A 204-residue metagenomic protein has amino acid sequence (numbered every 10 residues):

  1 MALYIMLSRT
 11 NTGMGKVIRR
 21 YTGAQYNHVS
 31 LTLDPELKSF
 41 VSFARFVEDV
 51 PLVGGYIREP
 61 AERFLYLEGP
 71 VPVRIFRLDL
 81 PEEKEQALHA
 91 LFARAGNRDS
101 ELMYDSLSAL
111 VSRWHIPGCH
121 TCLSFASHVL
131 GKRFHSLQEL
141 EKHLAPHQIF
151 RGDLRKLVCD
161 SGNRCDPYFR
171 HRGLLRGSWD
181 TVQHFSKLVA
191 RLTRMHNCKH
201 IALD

Functional and structural regions predicted by a protein language model:
M1-D204: Cysteine-nucleophile amide-bond enzymes
